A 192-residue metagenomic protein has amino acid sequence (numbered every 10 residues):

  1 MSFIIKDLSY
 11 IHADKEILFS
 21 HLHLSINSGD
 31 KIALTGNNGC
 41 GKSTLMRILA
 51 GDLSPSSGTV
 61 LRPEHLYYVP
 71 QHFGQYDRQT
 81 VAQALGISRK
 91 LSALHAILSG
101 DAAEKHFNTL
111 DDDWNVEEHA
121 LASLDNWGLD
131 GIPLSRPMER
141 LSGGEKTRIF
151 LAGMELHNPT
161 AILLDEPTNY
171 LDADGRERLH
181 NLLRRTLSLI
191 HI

Functional and structural regions predicted by a protein language model:
M1-I5, S9-H21, D30, D130: A short, flexible loop at the N-terminus of ABC-type nucleotide-binding domains that lies
I26-S28: Conserved hydrophobic segment flanking the Walker A/P-loop of ABC-type ATPase nucleotide-binding domains
T35-N37: The feature captures the beta-strand-to-loop junction immediately N-terminal to the Walker
Q75-R140: ABC-family P-loop ATPase nucleotide-binding domains
L151: Hydrophobic anchor residue at the start of the ABC signature
I162-E166: Catalytic Walker B motif of ABC-type/P-loop ATPase nucleotide-binding domains
I190-I192: Conserved small/polar residues in nucleotide/adenosyl-binding loops
